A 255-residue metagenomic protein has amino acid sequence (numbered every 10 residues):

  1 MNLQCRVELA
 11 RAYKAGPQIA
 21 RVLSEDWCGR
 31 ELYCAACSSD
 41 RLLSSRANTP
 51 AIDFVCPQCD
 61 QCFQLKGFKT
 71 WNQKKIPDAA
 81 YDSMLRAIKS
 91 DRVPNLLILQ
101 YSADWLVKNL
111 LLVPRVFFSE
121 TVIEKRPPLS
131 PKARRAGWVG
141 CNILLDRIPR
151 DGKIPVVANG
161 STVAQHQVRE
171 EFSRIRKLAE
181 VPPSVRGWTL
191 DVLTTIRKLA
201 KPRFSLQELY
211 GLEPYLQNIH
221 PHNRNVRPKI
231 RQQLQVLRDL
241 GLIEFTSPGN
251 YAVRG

Functional and structural regions predicted by a protein language model:
A10-V22, A35-L43: Short Cys/His-rich Zn2+-coordinating modules
A20-E31, S44-P50: Short, flexible, mixed-charge glycine/proline-rich loop motifs that serve as phosphate/nucleic-acid-contacting
C34-C37, C56-C59: Short cysteine-rich clusters marking metal-coordination/redox-active sites
D60-N95: Short metal-binding segments enriched for Cys and/or His
K108-D191: Long, low-complexity, charged/polar intrinsically disordered regions in eukaryotic proteins
P183-R203, Q235: Positively charged, polyanion-binding regions of nucleic-acid-associated proteins
E213-I230: Short, positively charged loop/turn segments that connect secondary-structure elements
P228-G255: Charged low-complexity interaction tracts in eukaryotic proteins
